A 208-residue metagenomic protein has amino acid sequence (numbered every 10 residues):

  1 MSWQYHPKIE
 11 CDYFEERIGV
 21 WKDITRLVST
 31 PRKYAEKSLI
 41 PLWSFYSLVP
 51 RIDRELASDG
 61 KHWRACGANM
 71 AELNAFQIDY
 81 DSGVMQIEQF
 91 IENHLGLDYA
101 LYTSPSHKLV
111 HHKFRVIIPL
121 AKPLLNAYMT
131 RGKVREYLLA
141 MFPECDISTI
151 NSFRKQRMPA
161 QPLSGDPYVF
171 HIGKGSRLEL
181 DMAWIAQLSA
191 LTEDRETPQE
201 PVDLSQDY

Functional and structural regions predicted by a protein language model:
M1-H112, P119-M129, K133, V202-Y208: Signature for HUH/AEP ssDNA processing cores
S2, H171-Y208: Long, charge-rich alpha-helical interaction segments
Y5, F14-E15, K22, Y168 (+2 more regions): Polar low-complexity intrinsically disordered regions enriched in Ser/Thr and small residues
D53, C66, R115-I117, Q156-P159 (+2 more regions): Small/flexible residues
I87-H94, P119-C145, D166-W184: Helical (often loop-to-helix) elements that flank the catalytic cores of nucleotide-handling enzymes
L109-K113, G165-V169: Switch/connector loops and helix/strand junctions flanking conserved nucleotide-binding motifs in nucleotide-processing
H112-R115, L138: Low-complexity, flexible helical/coil segments
L138-Y168, R195-T197: Flexible helix-coil linker/hinge segments at domain or subdomain boundaries
